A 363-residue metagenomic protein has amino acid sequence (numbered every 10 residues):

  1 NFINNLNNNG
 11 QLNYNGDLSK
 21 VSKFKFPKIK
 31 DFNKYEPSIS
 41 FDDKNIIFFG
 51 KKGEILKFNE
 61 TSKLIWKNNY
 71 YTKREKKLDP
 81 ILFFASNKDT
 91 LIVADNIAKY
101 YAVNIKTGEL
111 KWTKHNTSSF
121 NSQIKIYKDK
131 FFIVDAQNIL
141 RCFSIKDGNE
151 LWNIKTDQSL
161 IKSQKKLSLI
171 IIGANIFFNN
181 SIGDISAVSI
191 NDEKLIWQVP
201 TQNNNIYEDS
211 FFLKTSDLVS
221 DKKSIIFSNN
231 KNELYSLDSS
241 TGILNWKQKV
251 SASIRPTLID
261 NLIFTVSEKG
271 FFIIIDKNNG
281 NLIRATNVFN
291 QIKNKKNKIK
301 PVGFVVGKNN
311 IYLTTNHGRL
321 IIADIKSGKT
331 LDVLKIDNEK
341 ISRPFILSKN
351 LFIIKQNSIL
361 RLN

Functional and structural regions predicted by a protein language model:
N1-F24: Blade/loop signatures of beta-propeller domains
L18-S40, L64-K88, E109-K128, N149-G173 (+4 more regions): Extracytoplasmic beta-rich repeat domains
F49, A94, V134, N179 (+4 more regions): Residue-level marker for isolated small/hydroxyl-bearing positions within beta-strands of beta-sheet-rich domains
K52, T61, I97, Q137 (+5 more regions): Surface-exposed loop/turn positions within WD40 beta-propeller blades
L56, Y101, R141, S186 (+5 more regions): WD40 beta-propeller blade core
N59-K63, N104-G108, S144-G148, I190-E193 (+3 more regions): Short loop/turn segments that connect beta-strands within beta-propeller blades
T241, N279, N309-N310, T315-N363: C-terminal closing repeat unit and adjoining cap/tail of repeat-based domains
